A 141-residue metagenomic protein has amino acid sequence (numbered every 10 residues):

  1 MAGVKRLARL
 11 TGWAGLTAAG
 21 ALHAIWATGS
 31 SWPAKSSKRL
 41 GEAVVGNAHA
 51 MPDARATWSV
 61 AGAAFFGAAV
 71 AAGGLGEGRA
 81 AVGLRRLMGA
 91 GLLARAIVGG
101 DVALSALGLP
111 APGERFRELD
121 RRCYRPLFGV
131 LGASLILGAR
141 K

Functional and structural regions predicted by a protein language model:
M1-K141: Short amphipathic, positively biased membrane-proximal segments that drive organelle/inner-membrane targeting
